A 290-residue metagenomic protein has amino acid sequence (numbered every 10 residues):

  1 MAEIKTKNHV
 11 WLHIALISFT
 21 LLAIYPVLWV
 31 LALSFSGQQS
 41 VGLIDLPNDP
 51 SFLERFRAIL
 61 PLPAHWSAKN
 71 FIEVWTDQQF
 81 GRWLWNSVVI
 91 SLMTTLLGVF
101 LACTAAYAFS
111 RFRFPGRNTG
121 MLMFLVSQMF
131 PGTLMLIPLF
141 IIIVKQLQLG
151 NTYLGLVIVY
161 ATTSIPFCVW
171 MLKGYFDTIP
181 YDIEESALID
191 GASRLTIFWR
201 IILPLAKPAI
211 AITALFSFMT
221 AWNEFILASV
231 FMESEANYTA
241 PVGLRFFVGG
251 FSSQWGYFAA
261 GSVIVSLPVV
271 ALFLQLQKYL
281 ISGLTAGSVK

Functional and structural regions predicted by a protein language model:
A2-K290: A structural signal for multi-pass alpha-helical bundles of membrane permease subunits that mediate small-molecule
